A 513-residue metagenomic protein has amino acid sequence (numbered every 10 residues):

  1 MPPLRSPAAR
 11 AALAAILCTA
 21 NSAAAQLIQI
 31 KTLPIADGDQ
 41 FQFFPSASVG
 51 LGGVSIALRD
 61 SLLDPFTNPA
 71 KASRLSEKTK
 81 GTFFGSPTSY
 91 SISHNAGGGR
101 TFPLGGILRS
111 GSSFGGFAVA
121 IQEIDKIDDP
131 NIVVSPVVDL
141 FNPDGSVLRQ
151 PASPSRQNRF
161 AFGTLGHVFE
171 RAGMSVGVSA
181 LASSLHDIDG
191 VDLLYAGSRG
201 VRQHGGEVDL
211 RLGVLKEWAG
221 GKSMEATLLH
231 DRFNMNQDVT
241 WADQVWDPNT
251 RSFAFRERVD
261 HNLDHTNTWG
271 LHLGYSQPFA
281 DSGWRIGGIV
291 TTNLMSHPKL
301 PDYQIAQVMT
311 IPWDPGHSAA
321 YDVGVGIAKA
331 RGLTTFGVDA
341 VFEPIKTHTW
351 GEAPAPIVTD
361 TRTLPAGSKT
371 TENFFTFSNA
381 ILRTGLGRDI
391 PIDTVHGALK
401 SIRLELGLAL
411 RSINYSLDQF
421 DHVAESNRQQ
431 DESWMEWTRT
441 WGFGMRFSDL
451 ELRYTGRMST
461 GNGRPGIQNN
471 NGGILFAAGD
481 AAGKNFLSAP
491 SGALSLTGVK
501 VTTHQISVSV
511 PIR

Functional and structural regions predicted by a protein language model:
A23-P136, S153, R457-G461, L475: N-terminal, post-signal peptide beta-strand-biased segments of exported outer-membrane/organellar beta-barrel and other
L51, L104-S110, G163-H167, L210-K216 (+8 more regions): Residues on the lipid-exposed face of transmembrane beta-strands in outer-membrane beta-barrel proteins
S55-A57, G85-S91, I121-D125, A180-H186 (+10 more regions): Transmembrane beta-strands of outer-membrane beta-barrel pores
L63, A96-L104, S155-A161, H204-L210 (+5 more regions): Residues that define the transmembrane beta-barrel architecture of outer-membrane proteins
A72-G81, G106-F117, H167-V176, E217-M224 (+5 more regions): Short loop/turn motifs that connect adjacent beta-strands in outer-membrane beta-barrel proteins
G81-G85, G115-V119, V176-A180, M224-L228 (+7 more regions): Membrane-embedded beta-strand positions of outer-membrane beta-barrel proteins
S93-G97, I127-V138, H186-G200, N236-F255 (+5 more regions): Outer-membrane beta-barrel translocator domains and adjoining extracellular loop/strand segments of Gram-negative
F443, F447-L450, K484-F486, P490-G492 (+1 more regions): Outer-membrane beta-barrel "beta-signal"
